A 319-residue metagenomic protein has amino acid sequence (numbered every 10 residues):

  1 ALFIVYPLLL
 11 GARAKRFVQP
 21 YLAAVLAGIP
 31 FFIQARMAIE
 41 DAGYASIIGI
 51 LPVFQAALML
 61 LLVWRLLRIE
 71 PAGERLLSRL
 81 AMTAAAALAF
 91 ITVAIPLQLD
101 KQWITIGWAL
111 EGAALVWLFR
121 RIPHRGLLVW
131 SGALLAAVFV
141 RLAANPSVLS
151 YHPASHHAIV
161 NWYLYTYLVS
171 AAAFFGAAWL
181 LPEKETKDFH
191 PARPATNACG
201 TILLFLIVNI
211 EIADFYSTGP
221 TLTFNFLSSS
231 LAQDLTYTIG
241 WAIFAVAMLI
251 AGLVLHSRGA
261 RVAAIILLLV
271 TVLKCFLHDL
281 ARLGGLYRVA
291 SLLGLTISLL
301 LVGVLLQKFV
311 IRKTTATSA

Functional and structural regions predicted by a protein language model:
A1-E211, T223-L227, L231-D234, L249 (+3 more regions): Hydrophobic/aromatic interaction determinants used to assemble and anchor large protein complexes
L51-A57, E111, L168-S170, I239-A242 (+1 more regions): Small-residue-rich transmembrane alpha-helices that serve as helix-helix interface/gating elements in multipass
L118, Y237-I239, I243-F244: Glycine-rich, anion-gripping cofactor-binding loops and their flanking helix/strand elements in enzyme active sites
A245-G303: C-terminal structured "cap/appendage" subdomains that terminate the fold
